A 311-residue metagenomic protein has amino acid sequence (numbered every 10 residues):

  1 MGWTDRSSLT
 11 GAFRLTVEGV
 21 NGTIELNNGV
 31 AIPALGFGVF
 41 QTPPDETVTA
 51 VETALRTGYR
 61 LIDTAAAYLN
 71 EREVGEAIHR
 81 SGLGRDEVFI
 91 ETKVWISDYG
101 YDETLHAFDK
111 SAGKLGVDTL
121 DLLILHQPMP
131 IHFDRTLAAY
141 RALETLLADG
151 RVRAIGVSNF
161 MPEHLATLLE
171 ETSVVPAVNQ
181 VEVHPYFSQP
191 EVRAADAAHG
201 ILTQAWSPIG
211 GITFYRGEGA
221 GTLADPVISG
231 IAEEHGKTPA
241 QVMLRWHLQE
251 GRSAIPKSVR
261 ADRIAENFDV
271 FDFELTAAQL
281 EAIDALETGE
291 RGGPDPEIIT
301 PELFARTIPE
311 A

Functional and structural regions predicted by a protein language model:
G2-V88, A138, A142, I209-I212 (+1 more regions): N-terminal binding-site loop/beta-alpha segment at the start of enzyme catalytic domains that lines or forms
N27, T104-L125, T145-D149, E171: CE4/NodB-like, metal-dependent polysaccharide N-deacetylase domain that modifies extracellular/periplasmic N-acetylated
I32-G36, R60-L61, E87-K93, T119-I124 (+4 more regions): Structural preference for beta-strand elements that scaffold enzyme active sites
P33-D45, K93-D102, H132: Active-site mouth loops of central-metabolism enzymes
T42-A54, G100-L115, T136, E163-A166: Short, acidic/polar
V74-H79, F108-A112, L143, L165 (+1 more regions): Short, well-ordered amphipathic alpha-helices
H79, L105-L115, P190-A197: Short amphipathic alpha-helices and their capping/turn segments at secondary-structure boundaries
P128-A311: Beta/alpha (TIM)-barrel catalytic core signal, keyed to glycine-rich beta->alpha loops juxtaposed to Asp/Glu that bind
